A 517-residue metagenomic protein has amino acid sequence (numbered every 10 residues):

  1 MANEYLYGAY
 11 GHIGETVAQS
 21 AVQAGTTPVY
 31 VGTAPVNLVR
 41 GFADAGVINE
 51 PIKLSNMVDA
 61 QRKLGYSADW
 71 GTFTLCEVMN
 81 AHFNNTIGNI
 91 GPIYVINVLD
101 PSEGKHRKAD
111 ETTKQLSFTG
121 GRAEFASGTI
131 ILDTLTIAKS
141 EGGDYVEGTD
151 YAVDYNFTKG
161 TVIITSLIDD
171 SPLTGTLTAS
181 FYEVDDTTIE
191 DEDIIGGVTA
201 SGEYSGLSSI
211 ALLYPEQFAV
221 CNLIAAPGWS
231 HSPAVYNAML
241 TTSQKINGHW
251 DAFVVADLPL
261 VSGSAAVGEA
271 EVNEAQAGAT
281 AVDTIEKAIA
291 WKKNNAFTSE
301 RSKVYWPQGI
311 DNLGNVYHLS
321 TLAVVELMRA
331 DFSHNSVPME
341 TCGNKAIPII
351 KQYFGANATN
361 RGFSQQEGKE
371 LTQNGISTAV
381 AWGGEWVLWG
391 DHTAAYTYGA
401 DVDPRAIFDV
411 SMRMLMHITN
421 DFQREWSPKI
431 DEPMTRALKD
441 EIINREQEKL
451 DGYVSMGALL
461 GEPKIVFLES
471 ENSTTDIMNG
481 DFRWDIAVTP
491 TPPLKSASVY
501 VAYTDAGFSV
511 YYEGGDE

Functional and structural regions predicted by a protein language model:
M1-R107, T134, E141, Y155 (+1 more regions): A glycine- and small-residue-enriched flexible loop/hinge signal that marks low-structured segments
I90, I96-F157, V184-D185: Extended beta-strand solenoid/passenger and fiber regions
G91, L173-G175, M478-W484: Residues at beta-strand starts and edge strands
S102, D110-E111, A152-I163, I310 (+1 more regions): Short, ordered beta-strand-loop transition motifs
L116-F125, T158-D169, V380-A381, W386-G399 (+1 more regions): Generic recognition of long tandem-repeat/solenoid scaffolds
E141-D193: Surface-exposed interaction regions enriched in Ser/Thr/Asp/Glu that occur as long low-complexity tracts or repetitive
V184-T199, L460-E517: Compositionally biased, low-complexity/repeat regions
R405-S470: Acidic, low-complexity glycine/serine/threonine-rich segments
